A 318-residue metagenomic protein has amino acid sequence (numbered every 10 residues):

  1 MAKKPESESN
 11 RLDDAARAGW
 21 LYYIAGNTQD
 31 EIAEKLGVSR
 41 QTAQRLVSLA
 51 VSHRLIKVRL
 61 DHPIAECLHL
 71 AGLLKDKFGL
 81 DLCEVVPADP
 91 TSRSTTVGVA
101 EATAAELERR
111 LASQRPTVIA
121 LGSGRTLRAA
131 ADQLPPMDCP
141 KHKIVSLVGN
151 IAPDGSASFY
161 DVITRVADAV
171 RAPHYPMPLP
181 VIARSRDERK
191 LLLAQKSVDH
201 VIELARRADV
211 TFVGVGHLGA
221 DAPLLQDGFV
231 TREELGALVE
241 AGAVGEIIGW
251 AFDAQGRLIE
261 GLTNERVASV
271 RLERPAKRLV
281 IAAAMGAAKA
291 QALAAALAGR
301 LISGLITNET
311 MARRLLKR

Functional and structural regions predicted by a protein language model:
A2-G19, Y23-G37, T42-S48, R54-L60 (+1 more regions): Conserved phosphate- and dinucleotide-binding cores of soluble alpha/beta proteins, encompassing both enzyme active
A2-S9, L46-A120, D132-K141, N150-F159: HTH-adjacent hinge/linker in prokaryotic transcriptional regulators
A18, V99, T103-L107, A130 (+2 more regions): Generic hydrophobic alpha-helical segments
L36-G37, T117-S123: A short, small-residue-rich loop immediately preceding and capping a beta-strand
S94, A129, Q291: Residues that form or flank phosphate/diphosphate-binding pockets in enzymes that use nucleotide phosphates
L121, I144-S146, P176, A282: Structural beta-sheet core signal
L121-T126, M285: Glycine-rich beta-strand-to-loop/alpha-helix junction loops that act as flexible
T126-M137, P223-E233: Short Gly/Thr/Asp-enriched flexible loops that form oxyanion-binding sites at enzyme active sites
